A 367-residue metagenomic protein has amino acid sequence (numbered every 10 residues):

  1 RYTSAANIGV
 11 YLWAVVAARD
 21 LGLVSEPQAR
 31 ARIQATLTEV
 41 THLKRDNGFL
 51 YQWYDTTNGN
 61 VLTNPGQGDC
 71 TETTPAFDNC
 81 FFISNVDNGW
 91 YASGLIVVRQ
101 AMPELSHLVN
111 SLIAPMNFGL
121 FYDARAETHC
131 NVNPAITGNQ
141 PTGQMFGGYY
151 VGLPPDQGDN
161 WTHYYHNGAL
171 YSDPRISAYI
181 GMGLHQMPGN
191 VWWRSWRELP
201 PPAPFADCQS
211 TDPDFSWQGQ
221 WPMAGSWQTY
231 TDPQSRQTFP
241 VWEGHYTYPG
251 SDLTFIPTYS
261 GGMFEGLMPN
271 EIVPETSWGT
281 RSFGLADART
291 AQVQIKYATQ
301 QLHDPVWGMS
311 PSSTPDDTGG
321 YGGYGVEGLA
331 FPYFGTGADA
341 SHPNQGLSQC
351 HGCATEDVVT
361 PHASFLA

Functional and structural regions predicted by a protein language model:
R1-A367: Ser/Thr/Asn(+Pro)-rich, low-complexity disordered segments
